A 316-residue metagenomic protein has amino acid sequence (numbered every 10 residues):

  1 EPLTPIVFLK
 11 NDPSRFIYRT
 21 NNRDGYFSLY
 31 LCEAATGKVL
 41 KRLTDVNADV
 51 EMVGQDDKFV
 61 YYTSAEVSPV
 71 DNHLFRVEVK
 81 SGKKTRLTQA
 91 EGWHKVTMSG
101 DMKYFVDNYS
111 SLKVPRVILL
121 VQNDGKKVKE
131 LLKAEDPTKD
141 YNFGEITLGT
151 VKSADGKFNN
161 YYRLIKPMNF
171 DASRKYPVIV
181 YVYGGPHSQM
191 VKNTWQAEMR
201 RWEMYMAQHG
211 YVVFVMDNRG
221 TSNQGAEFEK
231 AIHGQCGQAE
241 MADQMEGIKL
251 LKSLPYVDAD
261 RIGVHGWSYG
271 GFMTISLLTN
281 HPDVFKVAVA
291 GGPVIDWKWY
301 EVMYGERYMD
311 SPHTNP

Functional and structural regions predicted by a protein language model:
E1-P2, R19-Y30, R42-V50, S64-H73 (+4 more regions): A flexible loop/linker signature enriched in serine peptidases of the S9 family
E1-V7, E51-M52, T63, D71-N72 (+4 more regions): Non-catalytic accessory segments flanking enzyme active sites
R15-I17, V60, F105: Hydrophobic beta-strand positions that form the internal "hydrophobic ladder" of WD40/Gbeta-like beta-propeller blades
E33-G37, E78-G82, Q122-D124: Short loop/turn segments that connect beta-strands within beta-propeller blades
K166, R174-G185: Short beta-strand element of the alpha/beta-hydrolase
Y181, M199-H209, F214-P316: Active-site-proximal cap/loop segments of hydrolase catalytic domains
P186-S188, V213: Serine-hydrolase catalytic-loop signature spanning alpha/beta hydrolases and amidase-signature enzymes
